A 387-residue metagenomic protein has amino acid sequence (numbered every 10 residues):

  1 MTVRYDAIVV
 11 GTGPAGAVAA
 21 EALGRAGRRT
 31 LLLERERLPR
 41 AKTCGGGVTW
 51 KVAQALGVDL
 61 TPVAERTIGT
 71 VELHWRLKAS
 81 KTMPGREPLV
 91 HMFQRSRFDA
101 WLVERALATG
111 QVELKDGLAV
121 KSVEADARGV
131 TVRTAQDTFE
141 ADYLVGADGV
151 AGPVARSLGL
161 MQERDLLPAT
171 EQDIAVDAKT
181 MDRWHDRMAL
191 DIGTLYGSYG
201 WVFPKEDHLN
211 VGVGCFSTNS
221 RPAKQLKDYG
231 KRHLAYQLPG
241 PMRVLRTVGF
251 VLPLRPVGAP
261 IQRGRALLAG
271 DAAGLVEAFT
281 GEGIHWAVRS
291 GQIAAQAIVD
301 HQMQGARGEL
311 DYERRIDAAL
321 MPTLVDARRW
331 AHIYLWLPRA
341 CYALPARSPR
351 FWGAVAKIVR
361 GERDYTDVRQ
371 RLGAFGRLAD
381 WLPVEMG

Functional and structural regions predicted by a protein language model:
M1-A15: Beta1/beta-strand and adjacent pyrophosphate-binding region of the FAD-binding site in flavoprotein oxidoreductases
T2-V3, Q54, T67, E72-S157 (+2 more regions): Conserved N-terminal helical subregion
I8, T12, E21-C44: Glycine-rich FAD pyrophosphate-binding loop
A15, L38, A151: Conserved Rossmann-like nucleotide-cofactor binding loop
E36-L73: N-terminal FAD cofactor-binding segment of flavoenzymes
A119-S122, T138, S217-I298, Q302-A306 (+1 more regions): FAD/FMN-dependent oxidoreductases across multiple families
A151-K227, K231: Conserved FAD-binding catalytic core of PHBH/FMO-like flavoproteins
Q296-G387: C-terminal helical "tail/cap" subdomain of flavin- and related membrane-associated enzymes
